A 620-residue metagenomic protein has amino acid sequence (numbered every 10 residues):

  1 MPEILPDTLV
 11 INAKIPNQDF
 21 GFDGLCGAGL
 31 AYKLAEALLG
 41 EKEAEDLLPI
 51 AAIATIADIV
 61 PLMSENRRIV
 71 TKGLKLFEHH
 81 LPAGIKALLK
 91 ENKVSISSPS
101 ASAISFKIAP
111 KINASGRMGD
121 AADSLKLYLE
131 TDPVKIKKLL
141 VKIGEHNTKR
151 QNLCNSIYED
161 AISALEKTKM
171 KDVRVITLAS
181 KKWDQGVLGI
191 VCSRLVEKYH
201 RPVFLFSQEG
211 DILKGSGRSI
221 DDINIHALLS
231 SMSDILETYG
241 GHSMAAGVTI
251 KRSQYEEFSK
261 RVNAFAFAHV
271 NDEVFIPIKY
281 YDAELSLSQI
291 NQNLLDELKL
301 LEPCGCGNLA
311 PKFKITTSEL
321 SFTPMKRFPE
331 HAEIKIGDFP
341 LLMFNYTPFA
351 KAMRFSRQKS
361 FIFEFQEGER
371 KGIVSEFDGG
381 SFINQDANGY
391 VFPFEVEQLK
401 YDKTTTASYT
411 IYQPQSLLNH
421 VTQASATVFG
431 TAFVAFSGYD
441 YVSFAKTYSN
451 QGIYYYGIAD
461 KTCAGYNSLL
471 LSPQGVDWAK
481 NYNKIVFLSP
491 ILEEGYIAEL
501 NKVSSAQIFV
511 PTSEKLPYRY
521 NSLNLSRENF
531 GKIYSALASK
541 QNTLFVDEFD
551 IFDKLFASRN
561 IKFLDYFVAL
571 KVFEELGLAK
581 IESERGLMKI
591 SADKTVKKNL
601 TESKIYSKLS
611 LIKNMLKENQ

Functional and structural regions predicted by a protein language model:
M1-I4, N17-D19, G210-L213, I223 (+2 more regions): Short gly/pro/ser/thr-enriched loop/turn and capping motifs at secondary-structure boundaries
M1-P6, V10-I11, P16, S156 (+2 more regions): N-terminal small/polar loop signature for handling phosphorylated ligands or for N-terminal nucleophile
L5-A57, S64, E499-L500, V510-T512 (+2 more regions): Short alpha-helices
L39-K260: Hydrophobic helix-and-loop "lid/oligomerization" segment in the mid-to-C-terminal part of catalytic domains
K135-L139, R150-L178, S231-Y448, G452 (+5 more regions): Mid-to-C-terminal polyanion-binding domains and interfaces
Y439-A445, K461-C463, E493-Y496, Y518: Short, charged/polar "capping" segments at the starts of alpha-helices and the immediately preceding loops
S449-Y482: Conserved motor-coupling elements within RecA-like helicase/translocase cores
S472-R519: Conserved RecA-like helicase motor core of SF1/SF2 enzymes
